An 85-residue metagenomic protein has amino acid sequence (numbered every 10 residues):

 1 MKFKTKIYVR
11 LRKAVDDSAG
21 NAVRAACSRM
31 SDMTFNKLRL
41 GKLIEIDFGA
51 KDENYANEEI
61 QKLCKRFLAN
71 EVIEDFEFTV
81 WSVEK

Functional and structural regions predicted by a protein language model:
M1-W81, K85: Long, contiguous binding/interaction regions
